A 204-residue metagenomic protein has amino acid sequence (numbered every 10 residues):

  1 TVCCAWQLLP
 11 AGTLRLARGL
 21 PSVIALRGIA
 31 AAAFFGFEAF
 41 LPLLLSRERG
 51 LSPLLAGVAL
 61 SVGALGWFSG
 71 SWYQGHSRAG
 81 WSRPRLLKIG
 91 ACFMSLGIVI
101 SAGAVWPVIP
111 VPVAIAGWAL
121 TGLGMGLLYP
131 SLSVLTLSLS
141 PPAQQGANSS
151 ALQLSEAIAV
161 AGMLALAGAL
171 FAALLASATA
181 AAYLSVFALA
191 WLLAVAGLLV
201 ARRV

Functional and structural regions predicted by a protein language model:
T1-L14: Transmembrane alpha-helices
G12-V204: 12-transmembrane solute porter fold
